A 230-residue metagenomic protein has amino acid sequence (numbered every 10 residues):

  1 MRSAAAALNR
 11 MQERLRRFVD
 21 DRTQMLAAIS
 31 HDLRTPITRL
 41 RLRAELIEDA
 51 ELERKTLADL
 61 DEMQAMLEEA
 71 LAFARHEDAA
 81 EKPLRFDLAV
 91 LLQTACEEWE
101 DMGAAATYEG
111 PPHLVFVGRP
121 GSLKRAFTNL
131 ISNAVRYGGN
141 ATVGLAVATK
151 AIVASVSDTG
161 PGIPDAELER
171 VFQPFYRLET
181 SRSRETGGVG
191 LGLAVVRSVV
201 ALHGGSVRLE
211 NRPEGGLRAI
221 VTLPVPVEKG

Functional and structural regions predicted by a protein language model:
R2-Q24, D61: Amphipathic coiled-coil signaling helices used for dimeric signal transmission
E77-E81, V115-G118: Conserved micro-motifs of the catalytic ATP-binding
A105-V115: Conserved catalytic submotifs in the C-terminal HATPase_c
N140-K150: Short beta-strand/loop element within the Bergerat-fold HATPase_c
I163-Y176: Short conserved segment of the HATPase_c
G187, G192, V196: Short alpha-helical Gxxx[C/S/T] motif in the catalytic ATP-binding
G204-G205: Conserved glycine-rich
